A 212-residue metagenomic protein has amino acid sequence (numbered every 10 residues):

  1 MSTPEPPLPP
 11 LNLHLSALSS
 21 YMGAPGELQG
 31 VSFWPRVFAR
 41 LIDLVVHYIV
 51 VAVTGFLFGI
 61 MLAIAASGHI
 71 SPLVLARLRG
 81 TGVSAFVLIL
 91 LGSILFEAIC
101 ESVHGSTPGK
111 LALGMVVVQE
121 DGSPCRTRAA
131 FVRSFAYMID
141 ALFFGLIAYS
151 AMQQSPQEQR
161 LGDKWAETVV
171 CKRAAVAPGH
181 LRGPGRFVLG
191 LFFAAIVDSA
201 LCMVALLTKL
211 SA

Functional and structural regions predicted by a protein language model:
S2-A141, V169-A212: Short, small/hydrophobic-residue-rich motifs at membrane-helix boundaries and re-entrant hairpins of integral membrane
I99-K110, S150-W165: Membrane-water interface of transmembrane alpha-helices
